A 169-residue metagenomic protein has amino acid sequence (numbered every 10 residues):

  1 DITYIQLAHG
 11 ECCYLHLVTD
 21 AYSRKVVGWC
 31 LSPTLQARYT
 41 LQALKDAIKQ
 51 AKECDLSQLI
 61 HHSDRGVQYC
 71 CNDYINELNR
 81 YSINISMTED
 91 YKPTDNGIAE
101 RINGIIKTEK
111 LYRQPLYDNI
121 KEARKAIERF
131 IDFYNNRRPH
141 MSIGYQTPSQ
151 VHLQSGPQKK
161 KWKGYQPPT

Functional and structural regions predicted by a protein language model:
D1-V27, P33: An active-site-proximal beta-strand-loop segment
T3, Y22, C30, G66 (+2 more regions): Anionic group-transfer/hydrolysis microenvironments
L7, E11, W29-C54: Active-site beta-loop-alpha junctions of metal-dependent nucleic acid enzymes, especially the RNase H-like/DDE
L15, Q36, T40, C70 (+4 more regions): Hydrophobic (often cysteine-bearing) scaffold residues that line and stabilize catalytic clefts of nucleotide/cofactor
A43, D73, R80, G97 (+2 more regions): Generic alpha-helical secondary structure signal
C54-C71, E89-P93, G144-S149: Acidic/histidine-rich, metal-coordinating catalytic segments
H61-R65, N79-I98, Q114-D118: RNase H-like polynucleotidyl transferase catalytic core
N79-I83, I105-T169: C-terminal domain-tail junction helix/linker
